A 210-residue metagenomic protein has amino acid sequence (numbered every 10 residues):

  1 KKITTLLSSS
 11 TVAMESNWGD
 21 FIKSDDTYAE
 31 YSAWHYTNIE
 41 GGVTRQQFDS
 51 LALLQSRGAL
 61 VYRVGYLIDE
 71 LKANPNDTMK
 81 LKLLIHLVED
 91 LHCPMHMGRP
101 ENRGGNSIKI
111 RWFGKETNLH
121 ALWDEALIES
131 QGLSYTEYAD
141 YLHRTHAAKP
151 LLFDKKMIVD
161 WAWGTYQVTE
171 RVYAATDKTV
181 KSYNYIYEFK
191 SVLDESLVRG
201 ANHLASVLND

Functional and structural regions predicted by a protein language model:
K1-I85, R99-D210: N-terminal, motif-rich segments that launch catalysis or mediate targeting to/interaction with membranes, typified by
H86-M97: Histidine-centered catalytic micro-motifs
